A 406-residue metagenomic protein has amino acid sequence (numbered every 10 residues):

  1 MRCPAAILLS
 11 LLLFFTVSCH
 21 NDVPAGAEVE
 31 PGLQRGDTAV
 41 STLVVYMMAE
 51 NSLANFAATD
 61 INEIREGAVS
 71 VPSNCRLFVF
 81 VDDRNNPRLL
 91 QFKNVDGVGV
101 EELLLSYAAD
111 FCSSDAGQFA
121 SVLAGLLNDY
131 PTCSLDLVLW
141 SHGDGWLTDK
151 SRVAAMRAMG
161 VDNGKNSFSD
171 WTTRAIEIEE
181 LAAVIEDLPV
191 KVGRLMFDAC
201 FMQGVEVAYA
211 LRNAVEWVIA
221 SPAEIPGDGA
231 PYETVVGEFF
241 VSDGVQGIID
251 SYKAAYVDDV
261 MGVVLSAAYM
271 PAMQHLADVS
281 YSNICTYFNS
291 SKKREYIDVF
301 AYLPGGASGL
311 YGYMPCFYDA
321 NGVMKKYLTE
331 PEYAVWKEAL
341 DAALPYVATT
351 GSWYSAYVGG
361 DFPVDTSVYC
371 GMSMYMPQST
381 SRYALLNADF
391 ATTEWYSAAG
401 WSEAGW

Functional and structural regions predicted by a protein language model:
M1-V17: Sec-dependent bacterial lipoprotein signal peptides
L13-A39: Bacterial Sec-dependent N-terminal signal peptides
E28-V29, V153, R157-W406: Terminal, contiguous helix-loop blocks that mediate binding/assembly
A39-E50, V100-A109: Acidic/histidine-rich, surface-exposed loop or edge segments in extracytoplasmic proteins
A39-T42, V71-L77, Y130-D136, P189-R194 (+1 more regions): Loop/turn elements at helix/coil->beta-strand transitions in domains of secreted/extracellular proteins
V44-V45, D60, Q118-A120: A short beta-strand-loop element at or near the start of a globular domain
S52-R88: N-terminal carbohydrate-binding/catalytic regions of secreted carbohydrate-active enzymes
V81-L103, Y107-P189, A199-C200, V205-E206 (+1 more regions): Catalytic-core segments of thiol-dependent peptidases
